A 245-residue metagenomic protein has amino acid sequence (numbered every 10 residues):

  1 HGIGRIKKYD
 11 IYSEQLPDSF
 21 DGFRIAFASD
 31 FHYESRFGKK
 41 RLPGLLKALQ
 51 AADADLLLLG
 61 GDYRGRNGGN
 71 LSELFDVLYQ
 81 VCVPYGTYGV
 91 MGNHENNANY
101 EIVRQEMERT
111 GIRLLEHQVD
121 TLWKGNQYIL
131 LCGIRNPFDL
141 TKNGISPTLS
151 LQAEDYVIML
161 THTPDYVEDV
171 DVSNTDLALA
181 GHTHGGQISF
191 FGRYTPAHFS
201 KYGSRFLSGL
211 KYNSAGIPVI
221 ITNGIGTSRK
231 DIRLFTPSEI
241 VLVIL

Functional and structural regions predicted by a protein language model:
H1-L16: N-terminal membrane-anchoring alpha-helices
S13-A26, I112-R113, D120-G133, Q152-D155 (+1 more regions): Beta-strand-turn-beta hairpins that frame and shape the catalytic cleft of phosphate-ester-processing enzymes
S19-R113: Membrane-embedded segments
A28-Y33, G61-Y63, N93-H94, Q118-V119 (+4 more regions): Active-site metal-binding loops of divalent metal-dependent hydrolases
D55-L56, Y88, I112-R113, I129 (+3 more regions): Short, Asp-centered acidic motifs that coordinate Mg2+ and/or phosphate in catalytic or ligand-binding sites
R104-I112, Q118, K124-T161, V167-E168 (+2 more regions): Binuclear metal-dependent hydrolase catalytic cores centered on His/Asp/Glu-rich metal-binding motifs
P164-V241: Conserved beta-sheet core of the metallophosphoesterase superfamily
V243-L245: Short beta-strand-to-coil "C-cap" segments at the C-terminal boundary of structured domains/repeats, marking
